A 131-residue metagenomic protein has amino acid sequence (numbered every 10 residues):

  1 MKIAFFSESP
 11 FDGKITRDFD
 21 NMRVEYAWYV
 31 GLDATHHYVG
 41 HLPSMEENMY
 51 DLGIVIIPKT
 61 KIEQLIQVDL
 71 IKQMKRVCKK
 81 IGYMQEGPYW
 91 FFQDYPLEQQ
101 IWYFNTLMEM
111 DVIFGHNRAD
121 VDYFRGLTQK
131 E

Functional and structural regions predicted by a protein language model:
M1: Polar, enzyme-active/binding microenvironments
A4-Q129: Extended catalytic core of nucleotide-activated donor transferases of GT-like folds
